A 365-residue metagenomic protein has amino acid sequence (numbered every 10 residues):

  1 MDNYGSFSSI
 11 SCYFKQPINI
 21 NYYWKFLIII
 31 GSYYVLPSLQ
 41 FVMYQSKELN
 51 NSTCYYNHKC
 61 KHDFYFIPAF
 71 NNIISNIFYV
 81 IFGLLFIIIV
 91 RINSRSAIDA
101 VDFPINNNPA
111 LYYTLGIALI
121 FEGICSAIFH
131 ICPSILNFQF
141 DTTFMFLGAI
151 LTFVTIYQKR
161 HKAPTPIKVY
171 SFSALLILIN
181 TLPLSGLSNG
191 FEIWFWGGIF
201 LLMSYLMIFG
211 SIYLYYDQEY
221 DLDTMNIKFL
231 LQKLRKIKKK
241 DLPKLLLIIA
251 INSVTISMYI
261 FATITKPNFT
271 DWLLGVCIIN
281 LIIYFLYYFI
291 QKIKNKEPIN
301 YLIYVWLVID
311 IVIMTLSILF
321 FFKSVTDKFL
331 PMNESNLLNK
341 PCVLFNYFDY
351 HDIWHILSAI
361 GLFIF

Functional and structural regions predicted by a protein language model:
M1-F365: Long, hydrophobic alpha-helical transmembrane bundles and adjoining juxtamembrane helices/loops of multi-pass integral
